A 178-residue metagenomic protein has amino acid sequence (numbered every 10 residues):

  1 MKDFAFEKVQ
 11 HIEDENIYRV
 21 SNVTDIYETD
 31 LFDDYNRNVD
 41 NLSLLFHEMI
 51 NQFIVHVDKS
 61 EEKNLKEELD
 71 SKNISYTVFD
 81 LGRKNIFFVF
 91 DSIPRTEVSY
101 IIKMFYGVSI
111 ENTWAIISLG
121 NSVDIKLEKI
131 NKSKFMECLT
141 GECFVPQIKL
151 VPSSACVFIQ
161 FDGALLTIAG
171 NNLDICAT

Functional and structural regions predicted by a protein language model:
M1-L165, A169-T178: Structured alpha/beta or helical-core interaction and ligand-binding surfaces enriched in interleaved
